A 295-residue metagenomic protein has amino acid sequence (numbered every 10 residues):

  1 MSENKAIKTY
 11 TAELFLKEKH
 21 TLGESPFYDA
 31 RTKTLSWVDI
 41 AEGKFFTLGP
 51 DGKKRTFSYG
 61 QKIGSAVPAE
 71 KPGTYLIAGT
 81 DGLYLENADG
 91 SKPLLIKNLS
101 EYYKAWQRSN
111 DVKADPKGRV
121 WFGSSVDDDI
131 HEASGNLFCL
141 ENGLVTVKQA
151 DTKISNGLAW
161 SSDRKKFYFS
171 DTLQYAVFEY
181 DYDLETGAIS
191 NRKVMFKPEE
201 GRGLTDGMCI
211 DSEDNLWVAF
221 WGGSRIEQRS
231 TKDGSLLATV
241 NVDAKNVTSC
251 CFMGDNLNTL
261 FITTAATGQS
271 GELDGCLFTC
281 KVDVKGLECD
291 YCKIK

Functional and structural regions predicted by a protein language model:
T11-K17, G52-S58, L94-Y102, L144-A150 (+2 more regions): A short beta-strand motif characteristic of beta-propeller blades
E18-T32, G60-L76, Y102-V120, D128 (+3 more regions): Beta-rich, blade/repeat-based domains predominating in secreted/periplasmic proteins but also intracellular
D29-A30, L35-I40, Y75-D81, F122-H131 (+3 more regions): Conserved beta-strand positions in repeat-built beta-propeller and related beta-rich domains
R31-S58, T80-N87: Beta-propeller domains
K44-F46, G82-Y84, G135-F138, A176-F178 (+2 more regions): A short loop-to-beta-strand structural motif that recurs across blades of beta-propeller domains
P50, K71-G73, A88, L99 (+5 more regions): Flexible "stalk/tail and boundary" regions
D89, Y180-G187, K281-E288: Short loop/turn segments immediately following beta-strands, especially the blade-tip and inter-blade linker loops
C251-K295: Blade-level signature of beta-propeller repeat domains, shared across WD40, Kelch, NHL, RCC1 and BNR/Asp-box propellers
